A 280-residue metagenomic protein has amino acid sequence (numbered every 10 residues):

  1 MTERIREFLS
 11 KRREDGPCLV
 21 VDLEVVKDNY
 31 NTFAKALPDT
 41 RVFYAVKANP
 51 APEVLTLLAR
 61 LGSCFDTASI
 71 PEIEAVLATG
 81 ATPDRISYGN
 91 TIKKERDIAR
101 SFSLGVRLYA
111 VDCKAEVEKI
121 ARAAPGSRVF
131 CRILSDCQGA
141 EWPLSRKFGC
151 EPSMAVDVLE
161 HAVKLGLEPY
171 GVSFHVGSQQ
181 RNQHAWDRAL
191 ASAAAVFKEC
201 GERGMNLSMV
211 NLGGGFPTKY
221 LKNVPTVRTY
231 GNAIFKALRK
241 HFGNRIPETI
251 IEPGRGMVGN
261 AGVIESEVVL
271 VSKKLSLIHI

Functional and structural regions predicted by a protein language model:
M1-S127, K164, E168, E202 (+1 more regions): A charged N-terminal "starter" segment
V21, K93, D112-A115, P143-M154 (+2 more regions): Alpha-helix N-cap and loop-to-helix initiation/capping positions
N29, S153-E168, A193-M205, L238: Structured alpha-helical segments in the cores of large, soluble enzyme domains
L55, F102, S135-K147, G171-A185 (+2 more regions): Active-site-proximal beta-alpha loop/turn segments in soluble metabolic enzymes
T67, Y88, V111, F174 (+2 more regions): Conserved beta-strand positions
C113-E168: Conserved anion-binding
A185-I278: C-terminal active-site-proximal or functional interface alpha/beta core segments in diverse enzymes
